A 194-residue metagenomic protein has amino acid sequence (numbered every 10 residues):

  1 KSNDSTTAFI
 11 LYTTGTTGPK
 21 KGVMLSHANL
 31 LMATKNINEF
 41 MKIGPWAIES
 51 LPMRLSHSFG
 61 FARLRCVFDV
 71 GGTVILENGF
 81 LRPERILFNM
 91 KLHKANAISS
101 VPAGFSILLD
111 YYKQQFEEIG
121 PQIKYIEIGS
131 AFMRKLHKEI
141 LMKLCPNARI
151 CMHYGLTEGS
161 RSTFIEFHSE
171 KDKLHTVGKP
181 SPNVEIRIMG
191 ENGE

Functional and structural regions predicted by a protein language model:
K1, K21-M24, L51, T73-F80 (+1 more regions): Short beta-strand->loop structural element characteristic of the AMP-binding/adenylate-forming
K1-Y12, P19, K42-I48: Conserved pre-ATP/AMP-binding loop-to-beta segment of ANL
T7, T13-T16, E49, L55 (+5 more regions): Conserved S/T- and glycine-rich ATP-binding loop of Class I adenylate-forming
A8-K35: Conserved AMP-binding A3 loop
L31-I48, S56-A97, Y111: Conserved AMP-binding/adenylation subdomain of ANL enzymes
A95-S100, L109-D172, E185: Gly/Ser/Thr-rich phosphate-binding loop
H175-P180: Short Gly/Pro-enriched turn/cap motifs at secondary-structure boundaries
R187-E194: Conserved beta-loop-beta connector loops within the AMP-binding
